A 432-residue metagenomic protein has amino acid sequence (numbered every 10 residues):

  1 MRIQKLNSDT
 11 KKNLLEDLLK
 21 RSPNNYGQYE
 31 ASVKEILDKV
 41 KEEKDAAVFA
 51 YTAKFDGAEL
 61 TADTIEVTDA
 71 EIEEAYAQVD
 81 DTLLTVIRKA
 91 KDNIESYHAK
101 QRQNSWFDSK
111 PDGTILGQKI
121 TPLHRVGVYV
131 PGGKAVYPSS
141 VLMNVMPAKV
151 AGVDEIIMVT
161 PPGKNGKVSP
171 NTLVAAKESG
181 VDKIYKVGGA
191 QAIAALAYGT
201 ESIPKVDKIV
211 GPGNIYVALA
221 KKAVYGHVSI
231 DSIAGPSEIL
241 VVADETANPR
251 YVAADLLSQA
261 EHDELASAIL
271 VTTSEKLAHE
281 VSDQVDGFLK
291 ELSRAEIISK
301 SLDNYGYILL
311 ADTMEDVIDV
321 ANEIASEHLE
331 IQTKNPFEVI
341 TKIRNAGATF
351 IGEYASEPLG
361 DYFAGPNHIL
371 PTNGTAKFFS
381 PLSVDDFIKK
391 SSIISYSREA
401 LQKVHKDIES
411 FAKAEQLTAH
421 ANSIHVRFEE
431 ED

Functional and structural regions predicted by a protein language model:
M1-H124: N-terminal Rossmann-like NAD(P)+-binding subdomain of aldehyde/semialdehyde dehydrogenases
R102, V224-G235, L257-I269, T273-S299 (+2 more regions): Glycine/threonine-rich helix-loop capping motifs at alpha-helix boundaries
D108-V174: Conserved small-residue-rich beta-alpha loop and adjacent elements that most often cradle the phosphate/pyrophosphate
M143-D154, K177-S179, A197-I203, K221-A223 (+1 more regions): Alpha-helix C-terminal capping segments
G180-S258, H262-S267: Conserved NAD(P)+-binding/catalytic subdomain of aldehyde/semialdehyde dehydrogenases
V210-P212, S232-A243, Q259-S282, I298-L309 (+2 more regions): Short loop-to-beta-strand entry elements in the cores of soluble alpha/beta enzymes
E323-D432: C-terminal core of ALDH-fold dehydrogenases
